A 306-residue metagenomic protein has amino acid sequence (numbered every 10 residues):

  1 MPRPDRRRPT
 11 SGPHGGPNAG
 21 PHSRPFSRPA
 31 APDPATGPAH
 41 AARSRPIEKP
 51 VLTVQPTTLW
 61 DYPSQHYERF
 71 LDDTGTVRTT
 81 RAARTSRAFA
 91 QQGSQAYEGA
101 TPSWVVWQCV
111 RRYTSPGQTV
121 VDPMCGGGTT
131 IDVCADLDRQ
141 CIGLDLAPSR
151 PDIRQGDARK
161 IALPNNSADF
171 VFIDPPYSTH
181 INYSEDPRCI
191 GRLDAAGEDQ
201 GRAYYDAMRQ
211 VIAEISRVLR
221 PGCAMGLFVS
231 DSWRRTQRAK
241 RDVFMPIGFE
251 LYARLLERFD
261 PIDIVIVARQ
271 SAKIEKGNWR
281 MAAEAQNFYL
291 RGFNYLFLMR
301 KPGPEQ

Functional and structural regions predicted by a protein language model:
M1-Q306: Class I S-adenosyl-L-methionine-dependent methyltransferase catalytic core
